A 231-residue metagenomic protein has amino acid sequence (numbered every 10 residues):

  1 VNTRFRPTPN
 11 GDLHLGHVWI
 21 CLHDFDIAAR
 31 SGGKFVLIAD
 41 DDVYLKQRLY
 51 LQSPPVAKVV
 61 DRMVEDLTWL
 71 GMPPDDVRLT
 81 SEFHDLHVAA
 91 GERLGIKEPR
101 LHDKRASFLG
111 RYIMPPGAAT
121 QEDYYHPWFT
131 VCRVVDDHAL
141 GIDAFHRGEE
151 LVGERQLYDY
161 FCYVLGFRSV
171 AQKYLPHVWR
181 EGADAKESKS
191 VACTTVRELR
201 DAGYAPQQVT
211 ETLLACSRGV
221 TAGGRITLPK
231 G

Functional and structural regions predicted by a protein language model:
V1-D12, R30-F35, L70, E92 (+3 more regions): Non-catalytic terminal extensions that flank enzyme cores
V1-L101, G153-F167: N-terminal Rossmann-like or analogous alpha/beta NTP/dinucleotide-binding catalytic cores that position adenine
D24, M63, D137, D184 (+1 more regions): Residue-level signal for inorganic ion chemistry
D40, L79, Q172-Y174, E211: Proline- and acidic/polar-enriched loop/turn elements at helix boundaries
Q47, Q52, Q121, Q156 (+2 more regions): Residue-identity detector for glutamine
D75-A89, K104, Y204-R218: Hydrophobic transmembrane alpha-helix bundles
E92, K97-D201, V220: Active-site cores that bind ATP or allylic diphosphates and position pyrophosphate for catalysis
